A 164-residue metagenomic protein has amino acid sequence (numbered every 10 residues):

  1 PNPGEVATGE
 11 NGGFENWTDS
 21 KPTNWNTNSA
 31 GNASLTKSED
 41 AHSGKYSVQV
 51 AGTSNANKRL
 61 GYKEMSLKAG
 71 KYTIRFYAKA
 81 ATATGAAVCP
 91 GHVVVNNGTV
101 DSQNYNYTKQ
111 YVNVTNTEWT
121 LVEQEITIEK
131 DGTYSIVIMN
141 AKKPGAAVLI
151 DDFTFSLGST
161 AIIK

Functional and structural regions predicted by a protein language model:
P1, F14, F76, P90 (+1 more regions): Extracellular beta-strand ligand-recognition surfaces/modules
P1-S29, F153, T160-K164: Extracellular carbohydrate-recognition regions
E10, G44, T108-Q110, L149: Cysteine-rich, disulfide-stabilized extracellular repeat modules
E10-F14, V48, G52-S54, K58-A87 (+2 more regions): Extra-cytoplasmic beta-strand recognition segments
E15-V48, A56: Extracellular glycan-recognition surfaces and repeat-rich motifs
T23-N26, K58-G61, T82-N97, Y134-V137: Beta-strand acidic-aromatic groove motif in beta-rich domains, primarily in extracellular
V93-Q103, T160: Change "in extracellular beta-sheet-rich domains … of secreted and cell-surface proteins" to "in beta-sheet-rich domains
V100-D131: Extracellular carbohydrate recognition and processing domains and analogous Trp-centered ligand-binding platforms
